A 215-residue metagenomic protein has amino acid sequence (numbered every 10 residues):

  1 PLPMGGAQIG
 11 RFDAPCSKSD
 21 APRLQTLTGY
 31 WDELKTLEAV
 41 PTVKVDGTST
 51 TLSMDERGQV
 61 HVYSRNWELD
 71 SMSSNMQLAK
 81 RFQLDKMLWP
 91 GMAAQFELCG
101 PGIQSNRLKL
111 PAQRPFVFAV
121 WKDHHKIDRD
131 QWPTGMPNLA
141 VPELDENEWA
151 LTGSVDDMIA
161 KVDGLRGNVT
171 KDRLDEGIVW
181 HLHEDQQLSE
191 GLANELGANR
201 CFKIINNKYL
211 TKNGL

Functional and structural regions predicted by a protein language model:
P1-L215: Core nucleotide-handling region used for phosphoryl-transfer chemistry
